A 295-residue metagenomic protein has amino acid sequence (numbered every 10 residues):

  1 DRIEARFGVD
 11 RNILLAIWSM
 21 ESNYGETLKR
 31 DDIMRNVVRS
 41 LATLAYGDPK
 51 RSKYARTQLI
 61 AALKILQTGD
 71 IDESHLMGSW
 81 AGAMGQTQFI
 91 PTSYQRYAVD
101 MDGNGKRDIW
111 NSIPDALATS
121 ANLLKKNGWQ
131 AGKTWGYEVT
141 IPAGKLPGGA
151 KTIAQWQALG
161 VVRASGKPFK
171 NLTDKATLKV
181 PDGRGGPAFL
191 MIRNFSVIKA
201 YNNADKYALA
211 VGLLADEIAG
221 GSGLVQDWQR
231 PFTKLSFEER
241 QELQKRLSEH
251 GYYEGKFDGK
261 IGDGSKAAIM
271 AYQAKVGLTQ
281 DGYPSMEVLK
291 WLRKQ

Functional and structural regions predicted by a protein language model:
D1-A121, K125, W135: Acidic/His-rich structured neighborhood in mature extracellular/periplasmic domains
N23, Q130, E217: Short loop/turn segments at secondary-structure transitions that flank enzyme active sites
R39-G47, A61-I65, G148-Q295: Cell-envelope/ECM-targeting effectors and their regulatory/trafficking segments
E73, M77-A200, A208, Q226-D227: Flexible, glycine-rich surface segments
